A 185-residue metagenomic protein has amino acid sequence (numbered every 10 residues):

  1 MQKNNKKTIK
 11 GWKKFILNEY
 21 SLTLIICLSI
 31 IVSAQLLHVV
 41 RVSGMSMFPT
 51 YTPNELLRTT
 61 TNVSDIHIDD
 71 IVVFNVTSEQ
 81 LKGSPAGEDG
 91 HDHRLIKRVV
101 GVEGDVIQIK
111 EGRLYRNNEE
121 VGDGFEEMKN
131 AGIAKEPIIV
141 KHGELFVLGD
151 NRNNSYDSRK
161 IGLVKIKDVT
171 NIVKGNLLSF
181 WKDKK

Functional and structural regions predicted by a protein language model:
M1-R94, V164-K185: Protein maturation boundaries and topogenic segments
V63-S64, Q80, I107, L114 (+1 more regions): Solvent-exposed loop/turn segments at secondary-structure junctions within structured extracellular/periplasmic domains
R94-E119: Mid-length scaffold segments of soluble, non-membrane domains
R116-G132: PP2C/PPM family metal-dependent serine/threonine protein phosphatase catalytic domain, recognizing the conserved
E127-G143: Acidic loop->beta-strand submotif enriched in PP2C/PPM serine/threonine phosphatases
G149: Phosphate/adenylate-binding glycine loop and adjacent helical scaffold
S155-K160: Active-site loop architecture of trypsin-fold serine endopeptidases
